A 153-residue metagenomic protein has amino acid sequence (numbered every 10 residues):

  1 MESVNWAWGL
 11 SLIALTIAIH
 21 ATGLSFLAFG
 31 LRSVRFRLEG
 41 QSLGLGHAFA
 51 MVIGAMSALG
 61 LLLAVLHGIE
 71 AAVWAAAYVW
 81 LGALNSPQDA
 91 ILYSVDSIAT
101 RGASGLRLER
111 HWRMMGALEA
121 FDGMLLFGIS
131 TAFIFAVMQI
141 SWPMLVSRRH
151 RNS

Functional and structural regions predicted by a protein language model:
M1-L12: Feature marks short, highly hydrophobic, charge-poor N-terminal signal-anchor/signal peptide-like helices that anchor
M1-S3, L45-I53, G105-R110: Helix-boundary and loop/linker segments of multi-pass membrane transporters
L10-H20, D89-S147: Pore domain of cation channels
T16-L24, A28, L66, E70 (+3 more regions): Alpha-helical transmembrane segments of multipass membrane proteins
T22-G44: Membrane-interface helix-loop junction between the first two transmembrane segments
R37-M51, D96-R101: Perimembrane loop-to-helix junctions flanking transmembrane segments
H47-H67: Interfacial helix-start motif at the membrane-water boundary
A64-Y93: Outer-pore turret/helix-boundary of cation channels
